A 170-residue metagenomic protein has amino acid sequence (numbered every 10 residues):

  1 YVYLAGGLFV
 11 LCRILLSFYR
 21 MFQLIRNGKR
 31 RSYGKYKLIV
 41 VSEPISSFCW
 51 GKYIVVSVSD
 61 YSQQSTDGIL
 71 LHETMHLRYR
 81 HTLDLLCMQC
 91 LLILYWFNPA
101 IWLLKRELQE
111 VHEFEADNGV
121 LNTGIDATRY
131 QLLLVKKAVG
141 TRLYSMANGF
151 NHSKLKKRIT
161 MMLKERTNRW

Functional and structural regions predicted by a protein language model:
Y1-W170: Membrane-embedded and juxtamembrane structural elements of multi-pass membrane proteins
